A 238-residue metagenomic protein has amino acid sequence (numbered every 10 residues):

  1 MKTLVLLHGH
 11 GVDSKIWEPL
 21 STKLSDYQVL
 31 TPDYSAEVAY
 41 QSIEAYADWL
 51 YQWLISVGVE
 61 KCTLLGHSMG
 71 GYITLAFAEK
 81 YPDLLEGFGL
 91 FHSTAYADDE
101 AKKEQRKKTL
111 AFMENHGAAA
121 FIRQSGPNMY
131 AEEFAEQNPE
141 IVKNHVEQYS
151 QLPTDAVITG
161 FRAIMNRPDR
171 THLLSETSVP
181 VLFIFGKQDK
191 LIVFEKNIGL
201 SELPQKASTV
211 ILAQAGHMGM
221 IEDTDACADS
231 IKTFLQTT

Functional and structural regions predicted by a protein language model:
L7-G9, F185: The conserved beta1-alpha1 loop
G9-V12, S68: Active-site glycine-rich loops that stabilize anionic/oxyanionic intermediates across multiple enzyme folds
K15-T22, Y27-L65, K80-Y81, D229: Active-site loop/oxyanion-hole signature of alpha/beta-hydrolase fold enzymes
K61-D99: Conserved hydrolase catalytic core segment
D98-E104, H116-E176: Conserved alpha/beta-hydrolase catalytic His-Asp/Glu region
T177, F183-F185, D189: Short beta-strand/loop motif that positions the catalytic acidic residue of the alpha/beta-hydrolase fold
F194, I198-H217: Catalytic histidine neighborhood in serine/cysteine hydrolases with alpha/beta-hydrolase-type architecture
A215-A228: Catalytic histidine-centered segment of alpha/beta-hydrolase-like enzymes
